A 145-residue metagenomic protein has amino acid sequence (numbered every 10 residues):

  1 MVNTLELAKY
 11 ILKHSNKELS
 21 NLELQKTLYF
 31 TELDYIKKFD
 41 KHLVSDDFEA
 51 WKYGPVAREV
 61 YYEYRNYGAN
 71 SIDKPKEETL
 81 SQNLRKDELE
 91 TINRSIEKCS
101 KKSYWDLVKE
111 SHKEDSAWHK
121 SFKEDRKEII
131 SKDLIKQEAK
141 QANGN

Functional and structural regions predicted by a protein language model:
M1-N145: Domain-edge interaction signal
